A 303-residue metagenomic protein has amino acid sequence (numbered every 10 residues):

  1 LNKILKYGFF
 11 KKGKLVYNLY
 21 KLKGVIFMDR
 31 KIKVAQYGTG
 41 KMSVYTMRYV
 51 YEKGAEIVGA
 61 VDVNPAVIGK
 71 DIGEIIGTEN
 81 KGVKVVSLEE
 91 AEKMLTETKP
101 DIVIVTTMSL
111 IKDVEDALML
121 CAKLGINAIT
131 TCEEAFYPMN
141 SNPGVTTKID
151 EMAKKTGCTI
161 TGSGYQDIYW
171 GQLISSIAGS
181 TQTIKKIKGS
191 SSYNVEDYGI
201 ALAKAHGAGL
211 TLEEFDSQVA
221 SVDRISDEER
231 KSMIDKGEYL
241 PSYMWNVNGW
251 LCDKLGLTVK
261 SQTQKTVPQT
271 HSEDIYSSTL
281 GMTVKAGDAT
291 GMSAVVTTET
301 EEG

Functional and structural regions predicted by a protein language model:
G8-F9, K14-G24, M28-K123, G256: N-terminal glycine-/serine-/threonine-rich beta1-alpha1-beta2 phosphate-ribose binding loop of Rossmann-like
Y37, K41, G179-G303: Active-site-lining helix/loop region of Rossmann-like oxidoreductase modules
V63, M108, E133-F136, Y165-Q166 (+1 more regions): Short, ordered loop/turn segments at secondary-structure junctions
I75-E79, T147-I149, A178-S180, A205-G207: Short, hinge-like loop/turn segments at secondary-structure boundaries
A117-L118, I149, N248: Aromatic/hydrophobic pocket-lining residues that form π-stacking "cages" and hydrophobic walls in ligand
N127-I129: A short hydrophobic/small-residue beta-strand
E133-G157: Rossmann-fold NAD(P)-binding glycine/threonine-rich loop
T156-K185, S192: Adenosine-phosphate binding glycine-rich loop
